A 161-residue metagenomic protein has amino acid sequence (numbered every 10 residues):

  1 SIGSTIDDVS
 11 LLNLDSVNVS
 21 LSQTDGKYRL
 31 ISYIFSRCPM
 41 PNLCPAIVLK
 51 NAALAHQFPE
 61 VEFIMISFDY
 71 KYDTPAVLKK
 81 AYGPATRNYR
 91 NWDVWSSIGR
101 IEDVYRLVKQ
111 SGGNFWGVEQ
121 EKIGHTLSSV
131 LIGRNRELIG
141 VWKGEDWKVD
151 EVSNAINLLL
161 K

Functional and structural regions predicted by a protein language model:
S1-S22, A46-L49: N-terminal "domain-start" segment that seeds a small globular fold
S4-T5, K27, G124-T126: Short, small/polar residue-rich loop motifs at catalytic or cofactor-binding pockets
V19-N51: Short active-site neighborhood of thiol/selenol oxidoreductases, capturing the structured segment around
Y28, I34, A55-F58, A85-T86 (+2 more regions): Sec/Tat-exported extracytoplasmic proteins
R37-P39, D69-D73, E137, D146: Solvent-exposed loop/turn segments at secondary-structure junctions within structured extracellular/periplasmic domains
A46-L107: Structural microenvironment flanking redox-active thiols in thiol-disulfide oxidoreductases
Q110, N114-K161: Thiol-/selenol-based redox modules, centered on thioredoxin-like and closely related oxidoreductase domains
